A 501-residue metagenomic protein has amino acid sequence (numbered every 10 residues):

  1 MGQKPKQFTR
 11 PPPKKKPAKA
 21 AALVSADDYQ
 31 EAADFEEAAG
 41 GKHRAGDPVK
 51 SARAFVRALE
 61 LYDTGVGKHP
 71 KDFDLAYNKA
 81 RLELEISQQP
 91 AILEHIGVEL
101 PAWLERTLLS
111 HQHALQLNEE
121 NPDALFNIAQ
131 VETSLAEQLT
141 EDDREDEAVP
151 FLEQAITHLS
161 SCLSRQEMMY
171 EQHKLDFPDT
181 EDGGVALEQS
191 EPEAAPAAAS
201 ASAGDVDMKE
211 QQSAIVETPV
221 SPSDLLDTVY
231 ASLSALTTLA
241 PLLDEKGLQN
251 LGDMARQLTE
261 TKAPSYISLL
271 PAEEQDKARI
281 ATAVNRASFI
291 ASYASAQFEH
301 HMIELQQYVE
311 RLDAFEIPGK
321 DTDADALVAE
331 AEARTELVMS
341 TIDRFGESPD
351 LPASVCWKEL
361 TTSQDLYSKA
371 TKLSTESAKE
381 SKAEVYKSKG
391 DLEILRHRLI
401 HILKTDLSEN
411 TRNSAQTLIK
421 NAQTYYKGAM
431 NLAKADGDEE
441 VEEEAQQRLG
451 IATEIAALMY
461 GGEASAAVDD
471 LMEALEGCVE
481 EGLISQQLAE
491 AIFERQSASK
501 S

Functional and structural regions predicted by a protein language model:
M1-Q7, S295-E310, A314-T322, L327-S501: Long C-terminal extensions of eukaryotic subunits of large macromolecular complexes
G2, K6-F55: N-terminal alpha-helical scaffolding segments that mark the starts of alpha-solenoid/helical-repeat architectures
G2-A20, R57-E60, D205-I215, Y308-L312 (+1 more regions): Repeat-mediated protein-protein interaction surfaces in helical alpha-solenoids
L23-H43, P70-I92, E119-L139, Q172-G184 (+5 more regions): Amphipathic alpha-helical repeat scaffolds of TPR domains
A39-R57, E85-H113, S134-P219, L239-M254 (+2 more regions): Short coil/linker segments at helix-helix boundaries
A58, Y62, L75, K79-L82 (+7 more regions): Structural signal for hydrophobic/aromatic residues that build the beta-strand cores of folded beta-sheet domains
L248, G252-E273: Elongated scaffolding segments in large macromolecular assemblies, built predominantly from amphipathic alpha-helices
